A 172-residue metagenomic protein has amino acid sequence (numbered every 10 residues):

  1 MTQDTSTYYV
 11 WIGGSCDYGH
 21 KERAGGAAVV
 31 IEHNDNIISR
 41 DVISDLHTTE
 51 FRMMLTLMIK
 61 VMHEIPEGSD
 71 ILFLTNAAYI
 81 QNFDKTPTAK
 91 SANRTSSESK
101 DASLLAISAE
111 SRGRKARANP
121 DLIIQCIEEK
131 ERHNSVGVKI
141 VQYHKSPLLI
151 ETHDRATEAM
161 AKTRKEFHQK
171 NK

Functional and structural regions predicted by a protein language model:
M1-R52, H63-E64, K162-R164: RNase H-like nuclease fold core
T7-Y8, L72, Q142, E166: Intrinsic disorder/low-structure terminal segments
S15-K21, I59-H153: RNase H catalytic domain
V30-I31, N93-T95, H168-K170: Alpha-helix boundary/interfacial micro-motifs
N36-R40, M58-I59, D101-A102, I124-I127 (+1 more regions): Short, surface-exposed, polar/charged, turn-prone segments marking secondary-structure boundaries
M53, L57: Loop-to-helix element that buttresses phosphate recognition and phosphoryl-transfer chemistry
I150-K172: Charged phosphate-binding loop/patch that engages nucleotide di/tri-phosphates or the phosphate backbone of nucleic
